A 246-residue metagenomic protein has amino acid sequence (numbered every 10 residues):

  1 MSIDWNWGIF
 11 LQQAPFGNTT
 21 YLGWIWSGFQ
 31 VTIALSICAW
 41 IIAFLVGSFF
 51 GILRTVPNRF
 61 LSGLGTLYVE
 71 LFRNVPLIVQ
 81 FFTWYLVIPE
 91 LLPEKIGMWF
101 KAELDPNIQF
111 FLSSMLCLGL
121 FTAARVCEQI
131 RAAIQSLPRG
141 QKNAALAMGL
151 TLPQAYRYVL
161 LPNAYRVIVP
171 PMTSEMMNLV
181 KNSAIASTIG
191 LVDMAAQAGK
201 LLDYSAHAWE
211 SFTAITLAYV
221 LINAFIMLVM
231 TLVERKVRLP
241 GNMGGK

Functional and structural regions predicted by a protein language model:
M1-K246: Transmembrane alpha-helices and adjacent helix-loop boundaries
